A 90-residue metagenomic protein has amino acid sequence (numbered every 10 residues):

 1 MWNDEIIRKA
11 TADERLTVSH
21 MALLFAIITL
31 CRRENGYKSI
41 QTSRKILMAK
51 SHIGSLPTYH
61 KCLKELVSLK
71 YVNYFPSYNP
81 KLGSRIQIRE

Functional and structural regions predicted by a protein language model:
M1-K50, S68, K81: Short recognition helix of helix-turn-helix/winged-helix DNA-binding domains
R44, S55-L56: The DNA-contacting recognition helix of HTH DNA-binding domains and analogous helical DNA-recognition elements
L56-E90: Winged-helix/helix-turn-helix nucleic-acid-interaction surface
